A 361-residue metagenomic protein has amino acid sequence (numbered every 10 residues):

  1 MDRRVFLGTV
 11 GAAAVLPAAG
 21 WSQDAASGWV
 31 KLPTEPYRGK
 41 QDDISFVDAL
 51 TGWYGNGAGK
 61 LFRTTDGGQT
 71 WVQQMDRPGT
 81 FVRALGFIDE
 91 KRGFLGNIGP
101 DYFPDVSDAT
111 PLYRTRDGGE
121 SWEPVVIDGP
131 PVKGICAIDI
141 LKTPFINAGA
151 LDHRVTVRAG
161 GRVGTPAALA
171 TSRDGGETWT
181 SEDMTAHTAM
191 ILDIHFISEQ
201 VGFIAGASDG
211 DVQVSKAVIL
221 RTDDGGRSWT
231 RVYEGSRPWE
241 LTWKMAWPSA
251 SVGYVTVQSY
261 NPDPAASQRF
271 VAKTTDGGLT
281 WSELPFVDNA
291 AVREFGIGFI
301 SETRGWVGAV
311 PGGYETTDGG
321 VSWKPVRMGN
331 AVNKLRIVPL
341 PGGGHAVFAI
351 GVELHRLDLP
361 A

Functional and structural regions predicted by a protein language model:
V5-A14, A19-A361: Extracellular glycan-interacting surfaces
